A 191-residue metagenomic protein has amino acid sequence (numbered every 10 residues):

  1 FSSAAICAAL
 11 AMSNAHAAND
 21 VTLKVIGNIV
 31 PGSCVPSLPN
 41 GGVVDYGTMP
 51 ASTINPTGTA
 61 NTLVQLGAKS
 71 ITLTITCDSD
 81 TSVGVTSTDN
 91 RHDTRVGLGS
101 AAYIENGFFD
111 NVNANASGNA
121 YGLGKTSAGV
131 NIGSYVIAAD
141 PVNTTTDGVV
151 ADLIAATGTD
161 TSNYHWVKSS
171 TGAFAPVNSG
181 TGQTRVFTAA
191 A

Functional and structural regions predicted by a protein language model:
F1-A17: Gram-negative bacterial Sec-dependent N-terminal signal peptides
H16-A191: Mature extracellular/passenger domains of Gram-negative fimbrial/pilin and adhesin proteins
